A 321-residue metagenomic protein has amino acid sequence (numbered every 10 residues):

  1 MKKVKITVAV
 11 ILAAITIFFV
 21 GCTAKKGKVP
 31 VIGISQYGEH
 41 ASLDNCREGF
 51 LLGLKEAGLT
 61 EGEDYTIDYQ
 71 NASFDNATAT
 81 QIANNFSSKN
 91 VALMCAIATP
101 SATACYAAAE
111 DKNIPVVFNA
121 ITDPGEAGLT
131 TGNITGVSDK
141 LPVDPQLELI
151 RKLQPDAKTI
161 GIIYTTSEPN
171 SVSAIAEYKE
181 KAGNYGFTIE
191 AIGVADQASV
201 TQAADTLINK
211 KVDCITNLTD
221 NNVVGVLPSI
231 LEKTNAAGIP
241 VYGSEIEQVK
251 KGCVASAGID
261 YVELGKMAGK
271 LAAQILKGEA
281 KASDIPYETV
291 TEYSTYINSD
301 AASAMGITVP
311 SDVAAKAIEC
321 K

Functional and structural regions predicted by a protein language model:
M1-V31, E56, T60: Short, low-complexity disordered leader/linker segments with a strong preference for bacterial N-terminal type II
K28, D123-T159, I259-A280: Hydrophobic alpha-helical segments within soluble ligand-binding/sensing domains
V29-L51, A57, D68-A77, S167-S171 (+1 more regions): Extracytoplasmic "Venus flytrap"
I32, F50, D139-Y185, I285-A301: An alpha-beta-alpha
G33-S35, F86-T99, V117, I160-I163 (+3 more regions): Periplasmic-binding protein-like
F74-L93, A104-A107, S199-V212: Short, well-structured alpha-helical segments in soluble
A104, A108-D144, G243-A255: Flexible loop/hinge segments that line or gate small-molecule binding clefts
Q274-K321: Hinge/cleft segment of the Venus flytrap/periplasmic-binding protein
